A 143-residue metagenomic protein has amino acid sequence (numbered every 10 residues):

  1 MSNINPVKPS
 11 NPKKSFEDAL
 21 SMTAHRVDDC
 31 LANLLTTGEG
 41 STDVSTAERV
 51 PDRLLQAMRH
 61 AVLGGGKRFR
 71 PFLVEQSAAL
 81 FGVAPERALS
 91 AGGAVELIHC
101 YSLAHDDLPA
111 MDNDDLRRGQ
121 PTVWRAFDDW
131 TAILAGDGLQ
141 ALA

Functional and structural regions predicted by a protein language model:
S2-N3, Q120: C-terminal binding/interaction regions
N5-K8: Asparagine/serine/threonine-enriched low-complexity, disordered tracts, especially those forming N-linked glycosylation
N11, D18-S21, H25, A32-L35 (+1 more regions): Mg2+-dependent prenyl diphosphate-binding active-site environment of isoprenoid biosynthetic enzymes
T36-G40: N-terminal transmembrane-helix/juxtamembrane module of multi-pass inner/ER membrane proteins
S41-V44, V50: N-terminal, Lys/Arg-enriched amphipathic/low-complexity engagement segments that precede the first folded domain
